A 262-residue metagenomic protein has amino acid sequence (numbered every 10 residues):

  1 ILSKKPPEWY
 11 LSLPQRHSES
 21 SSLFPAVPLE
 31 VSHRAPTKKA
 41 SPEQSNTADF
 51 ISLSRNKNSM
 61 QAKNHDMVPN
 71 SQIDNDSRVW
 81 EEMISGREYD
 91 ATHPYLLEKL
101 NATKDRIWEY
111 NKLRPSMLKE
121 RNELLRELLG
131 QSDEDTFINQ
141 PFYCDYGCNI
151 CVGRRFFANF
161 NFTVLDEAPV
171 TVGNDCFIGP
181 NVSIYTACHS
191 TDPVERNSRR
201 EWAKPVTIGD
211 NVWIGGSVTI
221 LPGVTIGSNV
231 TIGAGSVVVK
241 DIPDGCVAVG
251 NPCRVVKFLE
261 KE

Functional and structural regions predicted by a protein language model:
K4-Y10, L23-P25, H33, T37-D135 (+1 more regions): Terminal amphipathic alpha-helical/low-complexity segments used for targeting or macromolecular assembly
F142-V152, F157-T225, N251-E262: Flexible, glycine/small-residue-enriched loop-and-beta-strand segment within the central core of proteins
V224-G227, I242: Extended beta-solenoid/beta-helix repeat architectures
I232, G250: Conserved G/P- and acidic residue-centered "switch" motifs that form tight phosphate/ATP-binding loops in soluble
V239-G245, K261-E262: Gly/Pro- and small hydrophobic-enriched strand-loop and loop-to-helix capping segments that sit at the rims
